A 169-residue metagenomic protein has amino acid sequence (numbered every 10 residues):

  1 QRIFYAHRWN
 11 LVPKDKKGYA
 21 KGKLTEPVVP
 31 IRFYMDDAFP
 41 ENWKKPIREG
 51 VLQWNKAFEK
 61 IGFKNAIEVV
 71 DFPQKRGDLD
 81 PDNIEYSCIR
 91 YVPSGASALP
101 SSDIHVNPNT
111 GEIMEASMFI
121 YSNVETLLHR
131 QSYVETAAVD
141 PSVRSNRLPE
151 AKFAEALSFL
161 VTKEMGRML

Functional and structural regions predicted by a protein language model:
Q1-F39, A57, F72-L157, V161-M165: Auxiliary tRNA-acceptor-end handling modules of aminoacyl-tRNA synthetases
A38-A66: Zn2+-dependent metallopeptidase catalytic core
N65-P73: Long, charged, glycine-rich C-terminal linkers/tails
